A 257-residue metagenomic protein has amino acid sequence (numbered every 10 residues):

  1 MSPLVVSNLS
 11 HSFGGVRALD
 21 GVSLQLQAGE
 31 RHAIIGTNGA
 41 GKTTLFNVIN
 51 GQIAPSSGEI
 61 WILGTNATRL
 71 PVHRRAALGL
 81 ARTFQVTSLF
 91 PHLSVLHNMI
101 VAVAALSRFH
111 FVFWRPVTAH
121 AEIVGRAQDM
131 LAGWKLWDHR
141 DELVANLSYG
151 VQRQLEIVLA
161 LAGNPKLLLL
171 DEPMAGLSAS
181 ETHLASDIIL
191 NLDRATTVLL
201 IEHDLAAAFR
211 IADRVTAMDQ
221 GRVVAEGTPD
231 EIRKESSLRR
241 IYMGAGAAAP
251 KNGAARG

Functional and structural regions predicted by a protein language model:
S2-G257: Glycine-rich phosphate-binding loops of nucleotide-dependent enzymes
